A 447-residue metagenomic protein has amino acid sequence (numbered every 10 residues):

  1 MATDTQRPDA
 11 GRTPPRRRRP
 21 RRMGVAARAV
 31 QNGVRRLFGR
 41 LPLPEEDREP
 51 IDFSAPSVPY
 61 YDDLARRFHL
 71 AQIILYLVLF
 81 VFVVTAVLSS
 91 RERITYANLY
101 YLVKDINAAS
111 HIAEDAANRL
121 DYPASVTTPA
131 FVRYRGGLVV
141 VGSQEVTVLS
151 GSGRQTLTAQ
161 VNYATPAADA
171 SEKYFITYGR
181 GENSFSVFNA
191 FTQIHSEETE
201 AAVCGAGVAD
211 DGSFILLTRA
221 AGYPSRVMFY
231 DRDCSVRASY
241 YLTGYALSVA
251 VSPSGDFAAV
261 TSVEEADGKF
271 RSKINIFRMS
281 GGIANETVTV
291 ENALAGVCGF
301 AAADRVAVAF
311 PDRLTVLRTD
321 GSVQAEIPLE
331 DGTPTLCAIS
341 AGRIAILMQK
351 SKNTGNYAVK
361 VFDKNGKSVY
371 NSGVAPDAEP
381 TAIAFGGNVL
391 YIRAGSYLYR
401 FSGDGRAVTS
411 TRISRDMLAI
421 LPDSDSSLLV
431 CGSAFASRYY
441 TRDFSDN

Functional and structural regions predicted by a protein language model:
M1-E49: N-terminal targeting leaders characterized by basic, low-complexity, disordered sequences that direct proteins
D47-K173, T177-G181, V187: N-terminal "mature head" segments of proteins
R66-I73, P123-V132, V161-K173, A201-D210 (+6 more regions): Repeated scaffold domains used in trafficking and secretory/extracellular systems, primarily beta-propellers
S110-P123, S152-Q160, F191-E198, C234-Y241 (+4 more regions): A short beta-strand motif characteristic of beta-propeller blades
L138, F175, S213-I215, G255-A258 (+4 more regions): Hydrophobic beta-strand positions that form the internal "hydrophobic ladder" of WD40/Gbeta-like beta-propeller blades
E145-T147, N183-V187, G222-M228, A266-I276 (+4 more regions): Structural motif
Q155-T261, G268: Non-cytosolic head/periplasmic domains of membrane-anchored proteins
Y223-L317: Solenoidal tandem-repeat scaffolds enriched in leucines and small polar residues
